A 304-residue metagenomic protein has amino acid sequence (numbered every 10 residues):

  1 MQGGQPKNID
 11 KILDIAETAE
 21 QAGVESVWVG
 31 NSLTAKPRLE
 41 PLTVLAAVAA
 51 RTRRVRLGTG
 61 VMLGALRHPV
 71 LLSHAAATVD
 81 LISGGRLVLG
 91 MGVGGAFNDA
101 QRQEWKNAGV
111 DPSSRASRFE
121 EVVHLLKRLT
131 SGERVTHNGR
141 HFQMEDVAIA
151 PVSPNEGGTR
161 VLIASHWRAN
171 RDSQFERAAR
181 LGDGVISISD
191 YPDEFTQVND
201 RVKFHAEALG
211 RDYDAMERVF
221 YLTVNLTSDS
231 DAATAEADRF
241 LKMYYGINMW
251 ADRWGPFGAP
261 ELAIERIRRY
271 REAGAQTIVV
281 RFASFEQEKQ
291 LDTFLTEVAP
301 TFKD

Functional and structural regions predicted by a protein language model:
M1-D10, M62-P69, G158-N170, W250-E261: Active-site mouth loops of central-metabolism enzymes
M1-K7, L66-T136, P192-Q197, F285: Flexible, glycine-rich active-site loops centered on histidine and acidic residues that chelate a metal or position
M1-Q2, V27-V29, L57-T59, L87-M91 (+4 more regions): Hydrophobic faces of well-ordered beta-strands that scaffold small-molecule active sites in alpha/beta enzyme cores
M1-T52, R56, E156-R160, R281: N-terminal beta1-alpha1-beta2 module of alpha/beta enzyme domains
K7-A19, L72-A75, S165-R177, E236-A237 (+1 more regions): Short, acidic/polar
G23, V48, V79, L126 (+6 more regions): Conserved, mostly hydrophobic/aromatic
V24-S26, T52-L57, I82-L87, S131-E133 (+5 more regions): Short, well-ordered coil/turn segments that N-cap beta-strands
L39-T59, R118-L125, F294-D304: Alpha-helix-loop-beta-strand connector modules within alpha/beta enzyme cores
